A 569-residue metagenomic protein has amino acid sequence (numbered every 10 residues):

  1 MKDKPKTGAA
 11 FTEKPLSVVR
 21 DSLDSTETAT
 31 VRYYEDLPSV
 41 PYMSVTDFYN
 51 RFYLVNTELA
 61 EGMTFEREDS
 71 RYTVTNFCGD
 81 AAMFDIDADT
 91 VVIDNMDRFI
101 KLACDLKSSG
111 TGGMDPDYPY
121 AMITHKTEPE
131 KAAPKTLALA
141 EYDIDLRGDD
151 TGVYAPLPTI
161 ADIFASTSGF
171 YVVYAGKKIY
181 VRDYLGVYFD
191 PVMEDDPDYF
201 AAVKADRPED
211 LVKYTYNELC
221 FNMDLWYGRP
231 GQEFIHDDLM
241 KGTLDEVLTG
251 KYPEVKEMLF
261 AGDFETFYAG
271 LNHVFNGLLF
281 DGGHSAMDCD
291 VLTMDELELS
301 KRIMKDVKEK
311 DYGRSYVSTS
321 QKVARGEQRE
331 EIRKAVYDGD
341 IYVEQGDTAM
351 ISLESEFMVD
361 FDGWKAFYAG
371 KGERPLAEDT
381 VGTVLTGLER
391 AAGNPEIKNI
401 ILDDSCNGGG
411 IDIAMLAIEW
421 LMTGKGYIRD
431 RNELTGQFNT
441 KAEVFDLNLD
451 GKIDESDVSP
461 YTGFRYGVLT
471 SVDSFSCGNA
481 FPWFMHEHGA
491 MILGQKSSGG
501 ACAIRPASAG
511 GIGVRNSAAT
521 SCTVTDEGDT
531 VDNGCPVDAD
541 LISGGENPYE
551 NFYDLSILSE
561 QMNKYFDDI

Functional and structural regions predicted by a protein language model:
M1-T30, D36, P41-V45, R51: Intrinsically disordered, low-structural-confidence terminal and linker regions
D21-D24, Y337-Q345, D450-Y461: Short boundary motifs at domain starts and secondary-structure transition points
E27-L37, A88, D143-R147: Short, surface-exposed loop motifs enriched in S/T, G, D/E and P with embedded aromatic residues
V40-N56, V153-T167: Amphipathic, non-transmembrane alpha-helical segments in extracytoplasmic/periplasmic proteins
M43, D47, L54-F84: Acidic (E/D-rich), amphipathic helical modules within compact regulatory domains
Y53-D69, A165-G176, D473-F475, H488-C502: Short, well-structured beta-strand/strand-turn elements
T75-F84, T90-I400, D404-G408, I413-L416 (+5 more regions): Flexible, low-complexity junctional segments that flank or bridge functional domains
V192-D206, Y216, C220, M350 (+4 more regions): C-terminal "post-core" interaction segments
